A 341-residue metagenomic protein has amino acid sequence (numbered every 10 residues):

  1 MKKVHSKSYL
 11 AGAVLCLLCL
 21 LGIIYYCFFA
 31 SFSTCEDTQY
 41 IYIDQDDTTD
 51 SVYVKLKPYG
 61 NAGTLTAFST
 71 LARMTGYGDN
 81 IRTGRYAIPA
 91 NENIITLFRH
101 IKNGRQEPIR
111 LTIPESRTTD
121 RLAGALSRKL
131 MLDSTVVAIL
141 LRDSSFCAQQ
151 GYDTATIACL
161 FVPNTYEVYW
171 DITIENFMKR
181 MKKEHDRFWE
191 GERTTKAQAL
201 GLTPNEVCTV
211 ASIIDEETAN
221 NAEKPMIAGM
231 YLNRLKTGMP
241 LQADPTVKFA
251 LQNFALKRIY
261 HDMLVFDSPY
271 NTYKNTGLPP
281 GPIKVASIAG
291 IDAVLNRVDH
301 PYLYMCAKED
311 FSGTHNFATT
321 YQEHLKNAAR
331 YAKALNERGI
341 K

Functional and structural regions predicted by a protein language model:
M1-G12, Q45, L56-A62, Y86 (+5 more regions): Intrinsic structural disorder
K2-T38: N-terminal type II signal-anchor transmembrane helix that functions as the membrane-insertion/stop-transfer segment
S6, L10, Y26-C27, I41-I43 (+6 more regions): Compositionally biased, intrinsically disordered low-complexity regions enriched in proline and serine
A11-C16, P58-G60, T83-R85, V136-L141 (+2 more regions): N-terminal start-of-chain detector that recognizes signal peptides and the immediate post-cleavage beginning
Y25-Y26, A30-W189: Signal peptide-directed extracytoplasmic domains
T112, G124, M131-T135, F146-K341: Bacterial extracytoplasmic/cell-wall-associated proteins, especially those involved in peptidoglycan
